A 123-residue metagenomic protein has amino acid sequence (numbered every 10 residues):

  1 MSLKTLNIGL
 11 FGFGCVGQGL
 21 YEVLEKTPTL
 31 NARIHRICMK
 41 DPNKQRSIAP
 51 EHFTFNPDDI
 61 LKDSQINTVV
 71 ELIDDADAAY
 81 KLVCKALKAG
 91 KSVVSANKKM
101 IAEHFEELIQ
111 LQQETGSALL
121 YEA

Functional and structural regions predicted by a protein language model:
M1-T5: A short, basic/flexible loop-to-alpha-helix module at the beginning of a structural domain
N7-E22: Glycine-rich adenosine-cofactor-binding loop
L24-E25, A86: Short hydrophobic alpha-helical segments of the AMP-binding
K26-S47: NAD(P)-binding Rossmann-fold cofactor-contacting core
E51-T68, I73-D77: A structured beta-alpha segment of the ubiquitous adenosine-cofactor-binding alpha/beta core
T54, E71, V94-A96, L119-A123: General beta-strand structural signal in soluble alpha/beta enzymes
T68-D75, A86-H104: ADP-ribose/adenylate-binding Rossmann-like module
Y80-K85, K98-A123: Rossmann-fold NAD(P)-binding glycine/threonine-rich loop
